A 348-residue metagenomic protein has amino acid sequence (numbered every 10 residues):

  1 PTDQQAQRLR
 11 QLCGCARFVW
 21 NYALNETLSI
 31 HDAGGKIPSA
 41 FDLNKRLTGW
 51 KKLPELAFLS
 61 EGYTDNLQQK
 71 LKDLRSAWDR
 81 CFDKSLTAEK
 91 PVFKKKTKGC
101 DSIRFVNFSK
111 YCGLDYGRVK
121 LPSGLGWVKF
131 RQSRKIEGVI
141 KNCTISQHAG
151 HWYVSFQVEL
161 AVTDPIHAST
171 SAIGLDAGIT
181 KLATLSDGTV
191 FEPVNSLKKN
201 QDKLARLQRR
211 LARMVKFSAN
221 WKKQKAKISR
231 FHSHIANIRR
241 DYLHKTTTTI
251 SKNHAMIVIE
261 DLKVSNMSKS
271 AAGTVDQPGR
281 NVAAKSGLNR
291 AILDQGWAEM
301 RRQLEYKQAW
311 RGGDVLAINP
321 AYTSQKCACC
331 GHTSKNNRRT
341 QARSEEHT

Functional and structural regions predicted by a protein language model:
T2-L67: Gly/serine-rich nucleotide phosphate-binding loop at the start of the catalytic core of nucleotide/ADP-ribose-handling
Q5-C13, F82-T87, K252, V258 (+1 more regions): Short amphipathic alpha-helical segments with coiled-coil-like heptad repeat character
L9-L12, A16, Y63, L67-K70 (+3 more regions): Hydrophobic (often cysteine-bearing) scaffold residues that line and stabilize catalytic clefts of nucleotide/cofactor
A16-T27, K70-W78, L204, E299: Short, Φ-rich (hydrophobic/aromatic) sequence segments
L24-H31, W78, F82-E89, L160 (+1 more regions): Long, hydrophobic, amphipathic alpha-helical segments used as structural scaffolds
I30-N44, K84, P165-A168, M214-W221: Short, glycine- and charge-enriched coil/turn segments that flank and shape catalytic ligand pockets
F41-H148, G273, R290, D294: Acidic carboxylate diad motif detector
K120, R134-V139, Q147-E346: Positively charged, helix-rich recognition surfaces that bind polyanionic ligands
